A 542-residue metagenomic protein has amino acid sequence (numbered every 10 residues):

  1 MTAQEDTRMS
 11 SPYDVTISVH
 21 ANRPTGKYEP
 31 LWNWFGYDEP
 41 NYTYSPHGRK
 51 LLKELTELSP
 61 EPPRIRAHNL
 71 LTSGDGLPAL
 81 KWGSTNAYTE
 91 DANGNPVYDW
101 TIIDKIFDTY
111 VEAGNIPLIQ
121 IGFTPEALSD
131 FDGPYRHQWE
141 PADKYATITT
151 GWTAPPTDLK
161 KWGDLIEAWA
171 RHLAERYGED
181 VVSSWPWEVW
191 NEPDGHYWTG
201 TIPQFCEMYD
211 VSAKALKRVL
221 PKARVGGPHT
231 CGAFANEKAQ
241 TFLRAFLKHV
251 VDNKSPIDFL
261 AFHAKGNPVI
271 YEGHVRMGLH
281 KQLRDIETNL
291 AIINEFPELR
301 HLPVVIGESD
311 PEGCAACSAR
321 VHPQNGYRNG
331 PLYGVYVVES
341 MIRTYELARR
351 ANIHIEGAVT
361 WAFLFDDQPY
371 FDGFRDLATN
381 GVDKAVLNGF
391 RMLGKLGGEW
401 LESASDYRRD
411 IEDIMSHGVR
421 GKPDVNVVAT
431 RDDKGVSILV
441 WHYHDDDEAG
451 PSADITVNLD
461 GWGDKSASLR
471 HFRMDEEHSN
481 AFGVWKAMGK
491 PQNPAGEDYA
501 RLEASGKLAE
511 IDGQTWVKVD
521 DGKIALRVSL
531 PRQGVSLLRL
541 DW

Functional and structural regions predicted by a protein language model:
M1-P186, P203-A233, D252-P256, E295-R300 (+5 more regions): Non-catalytic accessory regions flanking glycosidase/transglycosidase catalytic cores in CAZymes
E39, N69-T72, N191, H263-A264 (+2 more regions): Residues that line or immediately flank small-molecule/substrate-binding pockets and catalytic motifs
T124-E126, W190-G195, T230-A235, E308-G313 (+1 more regions): Short, internal active-site loops enriched in acidic
F131, Y135-T153, E192-P193, F262-I270 (+1 more regions): A short small-residue
R136-A142, E237-V250, C317-G334, Y370-G381: Short, electropositive alpha-helical surface patch
I166, S183-N191, A223, G227-C231 (+4 more regions): Aromatic- and acid-rich polysaccharide-binding/catalytic face of secreted or lumenal carbohydrate-active enzymes
W198-I202, E237, E272-R276: Short, solvent-exposed loop/turn segments at secondary-structure boundaries
N267-R320, P331, S340-R343, L347 (+2 more regions): Glycoside hydrolase catalytic-domain groove-lining segments
